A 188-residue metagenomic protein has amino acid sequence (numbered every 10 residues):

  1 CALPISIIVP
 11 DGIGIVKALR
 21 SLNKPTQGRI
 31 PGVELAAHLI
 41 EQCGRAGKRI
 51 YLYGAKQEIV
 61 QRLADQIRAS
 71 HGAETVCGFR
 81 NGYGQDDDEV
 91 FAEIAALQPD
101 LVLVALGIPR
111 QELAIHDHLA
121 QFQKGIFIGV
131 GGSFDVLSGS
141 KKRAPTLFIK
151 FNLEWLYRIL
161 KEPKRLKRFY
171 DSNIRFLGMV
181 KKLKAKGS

Functional and structural regions predicted by a protein language model:
C1-L3: Short, small-residue-biased leader/transition segments that mark boundaries at the very start of proteins
I5-S6, K124: Short, well-ordered alpha-helix to beta-strand connector turns
S6-Q66: Portal/gating segments that form or line small-molecule/metal binding sites
D11, L97-D100: Short acidic/histidine-rich motifs immediately flanking catalytic phosphotransfer sites in two-component signaling
I15-S21, R143-S188: A transmembrane-helix-recognition feature enriched in membrane-embedded lipid enzymes and envelope glyco-/phospholipid
S21, Q42-R45, D117-Q121, L183: Glycosyltransferases and closely related glycan-assembly transferases that use nucleotide-activated donors
K24, G72-A73: Helix N-cap/coil-helix junction residues
Y51-K56, L63-I67, E74-L97, V104-V136 (+2 more regions): Internal alpha/beta domain cores that form substrate/cofactor-binding pockets in large enzymes and binding proteins
